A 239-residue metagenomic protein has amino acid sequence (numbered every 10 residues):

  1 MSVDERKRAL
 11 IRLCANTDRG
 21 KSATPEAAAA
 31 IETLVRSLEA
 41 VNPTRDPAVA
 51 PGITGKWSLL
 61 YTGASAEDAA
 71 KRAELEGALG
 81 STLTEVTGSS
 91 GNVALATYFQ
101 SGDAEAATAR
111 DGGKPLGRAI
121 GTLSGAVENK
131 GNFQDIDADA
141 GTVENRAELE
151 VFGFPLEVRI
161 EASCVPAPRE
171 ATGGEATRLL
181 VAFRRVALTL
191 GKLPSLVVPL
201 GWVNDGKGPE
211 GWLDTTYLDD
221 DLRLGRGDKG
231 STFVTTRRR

Functional and structural regions predicted by a protein language model:
S2-R239: Soluble ligand-binding/transfer domains with enclosed cavities or grooves
